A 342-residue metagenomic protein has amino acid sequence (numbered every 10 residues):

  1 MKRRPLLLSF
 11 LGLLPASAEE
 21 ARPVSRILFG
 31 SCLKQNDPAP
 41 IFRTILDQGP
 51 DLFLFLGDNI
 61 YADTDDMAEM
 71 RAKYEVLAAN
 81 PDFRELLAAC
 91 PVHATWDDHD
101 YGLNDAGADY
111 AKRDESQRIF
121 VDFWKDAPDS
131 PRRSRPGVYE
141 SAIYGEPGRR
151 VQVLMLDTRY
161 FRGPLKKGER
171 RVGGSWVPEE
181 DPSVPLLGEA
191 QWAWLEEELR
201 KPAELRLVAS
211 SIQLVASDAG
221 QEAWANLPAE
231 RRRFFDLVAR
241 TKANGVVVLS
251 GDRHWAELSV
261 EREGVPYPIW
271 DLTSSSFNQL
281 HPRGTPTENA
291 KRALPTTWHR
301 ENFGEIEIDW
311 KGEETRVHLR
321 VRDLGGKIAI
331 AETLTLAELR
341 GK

Functional and structural regions predicted by a protein language model:
M1-G12: N-terminal secretory signal peptides and thylakoid transit peptides that target proteins across membranes
R3, E19-K342: Metal-dependent phosphoester/phosphodiester hydrolase catalytic core
